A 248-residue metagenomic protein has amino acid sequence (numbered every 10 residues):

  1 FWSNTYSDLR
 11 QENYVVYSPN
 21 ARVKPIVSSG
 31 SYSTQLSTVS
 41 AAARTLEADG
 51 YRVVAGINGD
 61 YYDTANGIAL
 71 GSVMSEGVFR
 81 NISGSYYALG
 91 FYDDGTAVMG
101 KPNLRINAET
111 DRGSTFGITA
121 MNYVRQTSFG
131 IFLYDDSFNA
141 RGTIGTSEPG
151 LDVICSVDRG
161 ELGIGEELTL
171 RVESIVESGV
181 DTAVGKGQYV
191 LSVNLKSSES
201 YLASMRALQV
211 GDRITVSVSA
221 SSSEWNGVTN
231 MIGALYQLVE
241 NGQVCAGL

Functional and structural regions predicted by a protein language model:
F1-S192: Zymogen propeptides
A65, S223-N226, A246-L248: Short acidic/glycine-rich loop or secondary-structure boundary segments that cap or lie
A65, T215-S219: Residue-level recognition of conserved beta-strand edge/terminus positions
S192-R206: Short alpha-helix capping/helix-loop boundary micro-motifs
L208-T215: Loop/turn positions that initiate beta-strands
S219-M231: Short, Lys/Arg- and Gly-enriched loop/turn segments at beta-strand edges
T229-L248: Short peripheral tails and domain-boundary helices/loops at the edges of structured domains
